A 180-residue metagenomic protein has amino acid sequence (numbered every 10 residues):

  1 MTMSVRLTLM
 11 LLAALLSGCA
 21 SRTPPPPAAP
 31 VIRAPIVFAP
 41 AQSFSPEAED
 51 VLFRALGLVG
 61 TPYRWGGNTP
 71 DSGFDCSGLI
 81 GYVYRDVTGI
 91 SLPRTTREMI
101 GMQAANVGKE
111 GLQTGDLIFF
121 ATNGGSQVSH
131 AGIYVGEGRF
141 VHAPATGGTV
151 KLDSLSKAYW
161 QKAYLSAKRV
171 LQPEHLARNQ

Functional and structural regions predicted by a protein language model:
T2-S4, A20-S43, N106, S129 (+1 more regions): Aromatic- and glycine-rich peptidoglycan recognition patches
M3-L12: Sec-dependent N-terminal signal peptides
L15-G18: C-terminal motif of bacterial Sec signal peptides marking the signal peptidase cleavage site
P26-S72: Post-signal-peptide N-terminal segment of Sec-exported extracytoplasmic proteins
A39, T61-T114: Catalytic cysteine-centered active-site loop
S43-E47, N68-C76, Q103-E110, G124-S126 (+2 more regions): Extracytoplasmic/periplasmic, Sec-exported soluble proteins
R54-P62, Y82-I90, A121, A143 (+1 more regions): Structured segments of extracytoplasmic/periplasmic soluble domains in secreted or envelope-associated proteins
I90-T149: ...with weaker cross-activation on analogous glycine-rich loops/strands in unrelated enzymes
